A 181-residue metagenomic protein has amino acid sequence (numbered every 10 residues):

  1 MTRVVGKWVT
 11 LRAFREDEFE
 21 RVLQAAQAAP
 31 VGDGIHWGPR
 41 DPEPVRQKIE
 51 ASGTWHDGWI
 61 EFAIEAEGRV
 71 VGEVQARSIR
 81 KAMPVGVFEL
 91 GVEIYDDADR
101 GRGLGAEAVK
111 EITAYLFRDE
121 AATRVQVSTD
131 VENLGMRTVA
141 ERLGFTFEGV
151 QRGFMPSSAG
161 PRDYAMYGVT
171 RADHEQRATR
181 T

Functional and structural regions predicted by a protein language model:
M1-P30, E61-T181: Acyl-donor (CoA/ACP) binding surface of acyl/acetyltransferases
P30-E50: Conserved GNAT-fold acetyl-CoA-binding loop/helix
S52-D57: Short loop/turn motifs at secondary-structure junctions and domain boundaries
